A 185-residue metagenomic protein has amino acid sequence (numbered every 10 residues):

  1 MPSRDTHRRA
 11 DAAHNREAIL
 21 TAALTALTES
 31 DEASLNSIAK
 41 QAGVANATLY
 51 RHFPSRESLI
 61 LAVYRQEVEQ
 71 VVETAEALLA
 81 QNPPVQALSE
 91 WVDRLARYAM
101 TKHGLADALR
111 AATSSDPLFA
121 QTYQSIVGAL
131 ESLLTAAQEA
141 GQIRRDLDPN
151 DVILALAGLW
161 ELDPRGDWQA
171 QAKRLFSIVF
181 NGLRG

Functional and structural regions predicted by a protein language model:
M1-E29, A33-Q41, S58: Basic, helix-initiating cap at the start of DNA-binding domains
M1-S3, G128, S132-I143, R165-G185: C-terminal peripheral helix-coil segments that are non-catalytic and often amphipathic
L27, S34-L35, N46, R56 (+4 more regions): Amphipathic alpha-helical segments enriched in hydrophobic/aromatic and basic residues that form the DNA-contacting
G43-F53: Short hydrophobic/aromatic patch on the recognition helix
A62, E73-M100, S115-L118, G128: Hydrophobic alpha-helical connector segments
E67, W91-L95, T122, I126 (+2 more regions): Hydrophobic/aromatic residues within well-ordered alpha-helical segments
D107-D116: Short linear capping/connector segments at secondary-structure termini
